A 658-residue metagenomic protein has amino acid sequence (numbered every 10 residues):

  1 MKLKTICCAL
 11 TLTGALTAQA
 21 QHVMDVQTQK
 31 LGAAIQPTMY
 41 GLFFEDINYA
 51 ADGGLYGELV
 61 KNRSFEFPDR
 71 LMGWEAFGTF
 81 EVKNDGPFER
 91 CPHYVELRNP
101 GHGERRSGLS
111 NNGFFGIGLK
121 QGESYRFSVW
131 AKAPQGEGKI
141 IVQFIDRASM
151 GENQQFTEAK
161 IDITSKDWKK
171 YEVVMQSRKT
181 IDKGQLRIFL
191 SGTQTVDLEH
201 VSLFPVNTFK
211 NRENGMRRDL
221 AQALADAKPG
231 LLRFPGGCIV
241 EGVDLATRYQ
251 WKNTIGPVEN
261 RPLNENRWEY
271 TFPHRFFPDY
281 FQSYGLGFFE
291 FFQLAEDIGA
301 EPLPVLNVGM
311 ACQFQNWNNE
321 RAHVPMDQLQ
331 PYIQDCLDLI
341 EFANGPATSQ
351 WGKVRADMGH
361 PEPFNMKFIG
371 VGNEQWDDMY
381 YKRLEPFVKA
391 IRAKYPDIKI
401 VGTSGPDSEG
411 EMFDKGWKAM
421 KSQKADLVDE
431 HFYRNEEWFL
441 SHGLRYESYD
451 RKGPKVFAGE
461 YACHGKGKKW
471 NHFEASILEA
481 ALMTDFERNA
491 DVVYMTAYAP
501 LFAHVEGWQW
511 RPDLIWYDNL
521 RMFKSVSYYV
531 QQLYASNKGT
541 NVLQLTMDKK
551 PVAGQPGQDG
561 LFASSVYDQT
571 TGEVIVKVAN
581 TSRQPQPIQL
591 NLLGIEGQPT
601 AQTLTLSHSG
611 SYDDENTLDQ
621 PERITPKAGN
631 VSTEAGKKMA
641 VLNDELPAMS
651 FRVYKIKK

Functional and structural regions predicted by a protein language model:
M1-Q21: Bacterial Sec-dependent N-terminal signal peptides
Q21-S283, E301-L303, N316-Q330, L337 (+9 more regions): Extracellular and organelle-lumenal recognition/adhesion modules and their flexible linkers in secreted
L42, V129, K228, A295 (+6 more regions): Conserved, mostly hydrophobic/aromatic
W130-Q135, Q176-R178, A535-S536, A579-T581 (+1 more regions): Solvent-exposed strand-to-loop "edge" motifs in beta-rich extracellular domains
Q328, Y332-R434: Hydrophobic, small-residue-rich alpha-helical packing segments that form membrane-like cores
K389-A390, P396-K399, W417-M420, D426-N537 (+3 more regions): Catalytic-core region of carbohydrate-active enzymes that cleave or remodel glycosidic bonds
G554-Q555, N580-K658: C-terminal beta-sandwich/jelly-roll accessory domains of carbohydrate-active enzymes
G572-N580: Short, well-ordered beta-strand segments enriched in hydrophobic/aromatic residues
